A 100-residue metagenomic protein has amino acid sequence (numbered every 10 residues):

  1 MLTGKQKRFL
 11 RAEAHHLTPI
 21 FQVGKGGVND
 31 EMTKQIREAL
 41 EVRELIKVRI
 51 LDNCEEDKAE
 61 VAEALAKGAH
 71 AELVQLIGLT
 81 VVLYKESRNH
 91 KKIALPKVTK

Functional and structural regions predicted by a protein language model:
M1-K100: Positively charged, polar, low-complexity stretches
